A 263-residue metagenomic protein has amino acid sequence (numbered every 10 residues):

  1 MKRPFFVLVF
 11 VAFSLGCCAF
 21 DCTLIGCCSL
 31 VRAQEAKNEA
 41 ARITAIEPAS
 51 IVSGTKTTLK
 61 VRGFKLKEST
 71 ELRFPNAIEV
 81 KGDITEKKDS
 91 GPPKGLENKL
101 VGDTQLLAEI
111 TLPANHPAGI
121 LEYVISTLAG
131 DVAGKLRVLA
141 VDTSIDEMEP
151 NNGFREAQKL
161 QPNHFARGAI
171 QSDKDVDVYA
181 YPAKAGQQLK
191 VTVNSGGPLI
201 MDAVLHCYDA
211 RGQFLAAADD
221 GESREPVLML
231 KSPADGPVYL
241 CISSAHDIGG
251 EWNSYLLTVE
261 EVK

Functional and structural regions predicted by a protein language model:
M1-P4: Positively charged n-region of N-terminal signal peptides that target proteins for export
V7-G26: Bacterial N-terminal signal peptides
S29-R32: Sec/Tat signal peptide C-region and signal peptidase I cleavage site
Q34-P92, Q105, L128, N152 (+2 more regions): Acidic, Ser/Thr/Pro-rich low-complexity intrinsically disordered segments
T58-K60, D103-S126, D131: Ligand-binding face of N-terminal immunoglobulin V-set domains in extracellular IgSF glycoproteins
P92-N98: Acidic, Ser/Thr- and Gly/Pro-rich intrinsically disordered linkers and low-complexity segments that flank or connect
D131-L139, S254: Edge beta-strands of extracellular beta-sandwich domains
L136-P162: Predominantly extracellular/luminal regions of secreted and cell-surface proteins, especially disulfide-bonded
